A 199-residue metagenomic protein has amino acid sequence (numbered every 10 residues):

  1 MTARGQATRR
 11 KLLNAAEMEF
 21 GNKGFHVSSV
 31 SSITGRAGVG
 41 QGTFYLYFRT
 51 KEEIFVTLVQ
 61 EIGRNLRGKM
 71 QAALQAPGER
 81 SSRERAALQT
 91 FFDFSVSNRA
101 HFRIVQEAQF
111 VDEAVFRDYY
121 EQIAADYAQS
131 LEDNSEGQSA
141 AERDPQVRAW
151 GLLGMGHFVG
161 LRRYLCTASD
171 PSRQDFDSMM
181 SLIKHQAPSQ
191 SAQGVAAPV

Functional and structural regions predicted by a protein language model:
M1-K23, S29-V39, E53: Basic, helix-initiating cap at the start of DNA-binding domains
N22-H26, P77, N98: Short coil/turn segments at alpha/beta junctions that flank glycine-rich nucleotide-binding fingerprints
G38-F48: Short hydrophobic/aromatic patch on the recognition helix
F48, F55-I62, F116: Alpha-helical DNA-contacting segments of helix-turn-helix folds
T57, Q71-S97, E142, R148-L152: Hydrophobic alpha-helical connector segments
R64-R67, D112-G137, Q146-G151, S181: Amphipathic alpha-helical packing segments from all-alpha helical-bundle domains
F92-A114, F158-L165: Amphipathic alpha-helical segments used for helix-helix packing
D93, A125-E136, M155-V199: C-terminal peripheral helix-coil segments that are non-catalytic and often amphipathic
